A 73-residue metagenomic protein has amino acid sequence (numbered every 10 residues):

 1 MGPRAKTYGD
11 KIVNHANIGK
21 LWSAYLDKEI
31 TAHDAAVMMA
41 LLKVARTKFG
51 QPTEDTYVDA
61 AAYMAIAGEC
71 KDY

Functional and structural regions predicted by a protein language model:
M1-Y73: Intrinsically disordered, low-complexity regulatory regions that flank transcription factor DNA-binding cores
